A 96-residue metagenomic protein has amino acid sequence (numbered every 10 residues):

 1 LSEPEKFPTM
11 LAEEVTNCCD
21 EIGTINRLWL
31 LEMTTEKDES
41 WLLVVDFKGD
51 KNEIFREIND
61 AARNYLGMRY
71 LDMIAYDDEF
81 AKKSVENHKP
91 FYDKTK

Functional and structural regions predicted by a protein language model:
L1-S84, H88-D93: A contiguous, surface-oriented mixed alpha/beta subdomain in the mid-to-C-terminal portion of proteins that forms
